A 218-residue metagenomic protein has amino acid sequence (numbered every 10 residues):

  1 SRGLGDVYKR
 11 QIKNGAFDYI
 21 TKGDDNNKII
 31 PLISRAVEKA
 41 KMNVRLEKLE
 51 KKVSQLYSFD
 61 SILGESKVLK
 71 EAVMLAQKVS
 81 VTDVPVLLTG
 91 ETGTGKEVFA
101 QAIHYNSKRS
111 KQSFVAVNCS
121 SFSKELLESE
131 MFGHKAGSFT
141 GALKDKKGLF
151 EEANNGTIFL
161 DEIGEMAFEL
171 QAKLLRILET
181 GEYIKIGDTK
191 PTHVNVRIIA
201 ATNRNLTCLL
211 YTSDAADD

Functional and structural regions predicted by a protein language model:
R2-G5, N14, S120-F122, R204: Short, conserved "switch-loop" micro-motifs in signal-transduction and mechanochemical regulators
R2-V7, Y211-D218: Conserved small/polar residues in nucleotide/adenosyl-binding loops
Y8-I12, M131: Residue preferences within the helical output face of two-component receiver
I29-A40: Receiver (REC) domain switch/output surface
A40-K51: Short alpha-helical interdomain "coupling" segment at the junction between an upstream regulatory sensor module
E50-H193, I198-R204: AAA+ ATPase active-site-proximal loops
